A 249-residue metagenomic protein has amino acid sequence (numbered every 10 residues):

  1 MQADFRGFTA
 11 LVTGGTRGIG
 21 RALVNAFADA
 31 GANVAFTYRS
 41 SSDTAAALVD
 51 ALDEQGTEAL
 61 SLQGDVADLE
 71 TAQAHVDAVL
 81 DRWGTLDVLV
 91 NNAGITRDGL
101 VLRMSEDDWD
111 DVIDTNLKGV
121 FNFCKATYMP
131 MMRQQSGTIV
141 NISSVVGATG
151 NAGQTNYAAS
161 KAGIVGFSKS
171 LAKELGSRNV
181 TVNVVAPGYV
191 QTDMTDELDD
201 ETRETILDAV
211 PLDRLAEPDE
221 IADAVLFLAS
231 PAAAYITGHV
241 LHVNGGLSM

Functional and structural regions predicted by a protein language model:
T9, T16-R17: Conserved glycine-rich cofactor-binding loop
A30-A47: Conserved glycine-rich Rossmann-like NAD(P)H-binding loop of the short-chain dehydrogenase/reductase
L100-V101, D108-I113, I139, T195 (+1 more regions): Substrate-binding pocket helix/loop in short-chain dehydrogenase/reductase
C124, S160, S168: Active-site helix of classical SDR
M129, K173-S177, A234: Alpha-helical segment proximal to the catalytic Tyr-Lys
S136, R214-V243, S248: C-terminal substrate-recognition "lid" of short-chain dehydrogenase/reductases
S144: Residue(s) in the substrate-gating loop at a strand-loop-helix junction that position the organic substrate next
